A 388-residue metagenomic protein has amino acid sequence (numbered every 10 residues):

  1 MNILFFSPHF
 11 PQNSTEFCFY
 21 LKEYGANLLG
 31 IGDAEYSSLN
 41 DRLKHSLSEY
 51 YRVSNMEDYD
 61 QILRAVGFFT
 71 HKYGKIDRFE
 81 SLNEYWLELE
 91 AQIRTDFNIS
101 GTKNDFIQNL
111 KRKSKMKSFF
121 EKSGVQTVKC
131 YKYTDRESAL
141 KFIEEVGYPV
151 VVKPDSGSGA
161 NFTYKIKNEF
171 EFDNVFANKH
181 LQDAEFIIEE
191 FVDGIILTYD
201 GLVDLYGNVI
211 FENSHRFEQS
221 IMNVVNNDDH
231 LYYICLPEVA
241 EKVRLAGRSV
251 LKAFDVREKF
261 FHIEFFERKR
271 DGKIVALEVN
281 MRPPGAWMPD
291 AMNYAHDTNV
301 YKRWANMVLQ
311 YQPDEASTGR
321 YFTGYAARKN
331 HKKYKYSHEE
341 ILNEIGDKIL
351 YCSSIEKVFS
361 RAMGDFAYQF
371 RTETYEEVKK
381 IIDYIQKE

Functional and structural regions predicted by a protein language model:
M1-D105, E373-E376, K380-Q386: ATP-binding N-terminal substructure of ATP-dependent carboxylate-amine bond-forming enzymes
L4, R303-E388: Peripheral (often C-terminal) accessory segments that flank ATP-dependent C-N-forming ligase machineries
Y50-E57, Y131-D135, Y164-K167: Short acidic-hydrophobic, aromatic-tinged amphipathic segments that line or gate anion-handling sites
R94-F162: A conserved helix-loop-beta module that forms one wall/lid of the active-site cleft in ATP-utilizing catalytic domains
Q126-V128, P149-V152, N161-T198, V224-D229 (+2 more regions): Conserved ATP-binding module of the ATP-grasp superfamily
F170, E190-V256, F260, N280-V308 (+1 more regions): ATP-dependent carboxylate/phosphate-activation module, predominantly the ATP-grasp catalytic core and closely related
R257-K269: A short glycine-rich, hydrophobically flanked beta-strand micro-motif that places a catalytic Asp/Glu for divalent metal
G272-I274: Conserved protein kinase catalytic/activation segment
